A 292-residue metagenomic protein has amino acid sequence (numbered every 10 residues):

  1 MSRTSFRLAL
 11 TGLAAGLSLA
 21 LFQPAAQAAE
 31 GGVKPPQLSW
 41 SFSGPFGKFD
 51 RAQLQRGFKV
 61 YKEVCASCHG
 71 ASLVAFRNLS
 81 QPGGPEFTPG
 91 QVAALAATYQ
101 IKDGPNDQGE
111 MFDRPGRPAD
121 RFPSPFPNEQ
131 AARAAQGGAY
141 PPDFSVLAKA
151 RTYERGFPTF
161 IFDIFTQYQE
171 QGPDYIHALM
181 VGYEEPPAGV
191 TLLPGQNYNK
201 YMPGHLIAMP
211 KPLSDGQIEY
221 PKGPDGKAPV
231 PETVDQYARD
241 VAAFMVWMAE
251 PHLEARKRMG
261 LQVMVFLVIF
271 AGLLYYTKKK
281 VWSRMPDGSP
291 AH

Functional and structural regions predicted by a protein language model:
A9-A20: Bacterial N-terminal signal peptides
L21-A28: Sec/Tat signal peptide C-region and signal peptidase I cleavage site
K34-K59, G70-P89, A249-R258: Electrostatic cytochrome c docking/interface patches
L54, G70-Q169, P194-K222: Gly/Gly-Pro-rich "capping" loops immediately C-terminal to redox-active cysteine motifs in periplasmic/lumenal
Y61-S72, V241, M245: The canonical Cys-X-X-Cys-His
Q169-L206, P231, D235: Hydrophobic alpha-helical transmembrane segments and adjacent short intramembrane/lumenal linkers of inner/organellar
Y201-P203, M209-E250: Extended, hydrophilic extramembrane loops/domains of integral membrane proteins
R256-H292: Juxtamembrane interface at the cytosolic side of transmembrane helices
